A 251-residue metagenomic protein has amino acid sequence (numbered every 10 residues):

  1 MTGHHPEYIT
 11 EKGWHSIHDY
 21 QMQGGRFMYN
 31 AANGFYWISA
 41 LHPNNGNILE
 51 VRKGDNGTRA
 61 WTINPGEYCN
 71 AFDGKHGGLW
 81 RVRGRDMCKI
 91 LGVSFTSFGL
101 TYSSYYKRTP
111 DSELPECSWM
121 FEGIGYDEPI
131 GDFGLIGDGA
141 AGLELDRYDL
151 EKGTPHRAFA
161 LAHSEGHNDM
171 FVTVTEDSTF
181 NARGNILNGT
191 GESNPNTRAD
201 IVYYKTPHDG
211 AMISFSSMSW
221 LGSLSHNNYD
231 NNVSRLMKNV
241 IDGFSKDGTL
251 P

Functional and structural regions predicted by a protein language model:
M1-H42, V240-G243: Short alpha-beta junction capping motif
S16-F27, N64-G78: Hydrophobic transmembrane alpha-helix bundles
Q23, Y36-I63, C69-A71, V82 (+3 more regions): Extracellular ligand-binding/catalytic regions of CAZymes and related secreted enzymes and adhesion modules
W80-R81, T96: Polynucleotide-recognition surfaces of large bacterial nucleic-acid defense/processing enzymes
